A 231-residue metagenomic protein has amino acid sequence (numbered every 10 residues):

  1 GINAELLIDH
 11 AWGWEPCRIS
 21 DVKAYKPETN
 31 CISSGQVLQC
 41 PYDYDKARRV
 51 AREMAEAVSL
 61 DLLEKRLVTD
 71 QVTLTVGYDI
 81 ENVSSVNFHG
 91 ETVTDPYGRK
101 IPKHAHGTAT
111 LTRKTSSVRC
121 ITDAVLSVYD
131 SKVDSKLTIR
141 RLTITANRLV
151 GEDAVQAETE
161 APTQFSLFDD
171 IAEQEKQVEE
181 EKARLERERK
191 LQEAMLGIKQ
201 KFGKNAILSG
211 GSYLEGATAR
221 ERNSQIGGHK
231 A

Functional and structural regions predicted by a protein language model:
G1-I139, T159-P162: DNA-contacting surface of Y-family translesion DNA polymerases
K100-A231: Acidic, metal-coordinating catalytic segment for phosphate/diphosphate chemistry, firing primarily on the Nudix
